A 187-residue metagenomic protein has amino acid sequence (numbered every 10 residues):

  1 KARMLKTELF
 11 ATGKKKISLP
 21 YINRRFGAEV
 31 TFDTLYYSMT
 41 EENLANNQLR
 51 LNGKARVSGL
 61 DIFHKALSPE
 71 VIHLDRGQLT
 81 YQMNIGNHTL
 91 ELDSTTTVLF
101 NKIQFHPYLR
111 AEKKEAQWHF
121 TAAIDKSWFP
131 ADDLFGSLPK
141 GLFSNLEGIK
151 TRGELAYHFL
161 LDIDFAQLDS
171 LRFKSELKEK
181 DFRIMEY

Functional and structural regions predicted by a protein language model:
K1-V98, E115-M185: Extended amphipathic, helix-rich lipid-handling scaffolds
F100-Q104: Glycine-centered tight beta-turn/hairpin loop motif at sheet-sheet or coil-to-beta transitions
